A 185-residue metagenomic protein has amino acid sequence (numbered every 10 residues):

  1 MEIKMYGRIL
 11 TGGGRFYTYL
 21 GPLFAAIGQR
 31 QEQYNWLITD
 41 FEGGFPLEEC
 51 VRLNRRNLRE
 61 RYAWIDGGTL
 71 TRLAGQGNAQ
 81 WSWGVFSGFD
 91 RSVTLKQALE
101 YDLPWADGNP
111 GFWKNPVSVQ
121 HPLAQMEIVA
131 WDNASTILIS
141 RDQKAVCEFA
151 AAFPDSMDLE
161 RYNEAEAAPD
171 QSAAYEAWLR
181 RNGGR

Functional and structural regions predicted by a protein language model:
M1-Y6: Activation corresponds to long, low-complexity, non-globular regions
L10, G28-R30, T39-F45, F89-R91 (+2 more regions): Short, flexible beta-strand-to-coil junctions
G13: Basic, Gly/Ser/Thr-rich N-terminal segments that form RNA-phosphate-binding interfaces in CRISPR RAMP
F16-R72: N-terminal interaction modules that seed assembly of large macromolecular complexes
W36, G84, T136: A broad, low-specificity signal marking well-ordered, structured residues that form hydrophobic/aromatic
F45-V51, L95-A98, P169-A174: Short, solvent-exposed polar/charged micro-motifs at secondary-structure junctions
C50-V129: Surface-exposed, low-hydrophobicity interaction/linker segments
P116-R185: Acidic, proline/glycine-rich low-complexity IDRs
